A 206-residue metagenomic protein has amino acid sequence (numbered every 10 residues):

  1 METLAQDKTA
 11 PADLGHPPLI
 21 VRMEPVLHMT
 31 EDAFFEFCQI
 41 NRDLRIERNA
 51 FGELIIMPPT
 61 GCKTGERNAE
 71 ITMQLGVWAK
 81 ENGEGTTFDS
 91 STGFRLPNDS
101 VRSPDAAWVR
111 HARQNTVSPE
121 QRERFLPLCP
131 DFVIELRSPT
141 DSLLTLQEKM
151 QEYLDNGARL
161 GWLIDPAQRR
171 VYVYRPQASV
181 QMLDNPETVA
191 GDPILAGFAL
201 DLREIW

Functional and structural regions predicted by a protein language model:
M1-W206: Gly/Pro/Ser/Thr-rich low-complexity, intrinsically disordered segments predominantly at protein N-termini
